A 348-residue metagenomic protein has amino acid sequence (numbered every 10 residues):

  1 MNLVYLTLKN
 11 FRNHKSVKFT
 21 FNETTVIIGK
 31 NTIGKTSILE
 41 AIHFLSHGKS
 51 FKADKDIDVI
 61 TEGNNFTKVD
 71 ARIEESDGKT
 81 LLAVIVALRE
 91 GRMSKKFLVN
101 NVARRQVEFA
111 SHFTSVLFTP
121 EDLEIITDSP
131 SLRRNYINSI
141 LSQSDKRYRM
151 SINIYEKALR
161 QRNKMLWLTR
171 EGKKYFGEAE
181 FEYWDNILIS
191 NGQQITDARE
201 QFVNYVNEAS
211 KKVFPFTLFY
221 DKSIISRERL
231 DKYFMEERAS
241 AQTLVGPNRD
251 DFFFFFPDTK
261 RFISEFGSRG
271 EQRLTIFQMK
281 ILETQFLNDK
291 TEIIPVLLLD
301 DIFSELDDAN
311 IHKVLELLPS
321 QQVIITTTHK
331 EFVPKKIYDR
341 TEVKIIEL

Functional and structural regions predicted by a protein language model:
M1-K30, F44, G63, Y175-V296 (+5 more regions): Conserved NTPase motor "head" modules and their coupling/switch loops across ABC/AAA+ ATPases, GTPases, and GHKL ATPases
K35: Conserved lysine of the Walker
L39-E40: The feature captures the helix immediately C-terminal to the Walker
H47-L132, S144, Y148, R229-D231 (+1 more regions): Nucleotide-state sensing region of NTPase/ATPase domains
A71, Q322-H329: Structural recognition of the conserved hydrophobic beta-strand(s) that form the central parallel beta-sheet of P-loop
F118-V213, D221-S223: An accessory alpha-helical subdomain
D300-I302: Walker B catalytic acidic pair
R340-L348: H-loop (His-switch) and adjacent beta-strand-loop-beta switch element of ABC-type ATPase nucleotide-binding domains
